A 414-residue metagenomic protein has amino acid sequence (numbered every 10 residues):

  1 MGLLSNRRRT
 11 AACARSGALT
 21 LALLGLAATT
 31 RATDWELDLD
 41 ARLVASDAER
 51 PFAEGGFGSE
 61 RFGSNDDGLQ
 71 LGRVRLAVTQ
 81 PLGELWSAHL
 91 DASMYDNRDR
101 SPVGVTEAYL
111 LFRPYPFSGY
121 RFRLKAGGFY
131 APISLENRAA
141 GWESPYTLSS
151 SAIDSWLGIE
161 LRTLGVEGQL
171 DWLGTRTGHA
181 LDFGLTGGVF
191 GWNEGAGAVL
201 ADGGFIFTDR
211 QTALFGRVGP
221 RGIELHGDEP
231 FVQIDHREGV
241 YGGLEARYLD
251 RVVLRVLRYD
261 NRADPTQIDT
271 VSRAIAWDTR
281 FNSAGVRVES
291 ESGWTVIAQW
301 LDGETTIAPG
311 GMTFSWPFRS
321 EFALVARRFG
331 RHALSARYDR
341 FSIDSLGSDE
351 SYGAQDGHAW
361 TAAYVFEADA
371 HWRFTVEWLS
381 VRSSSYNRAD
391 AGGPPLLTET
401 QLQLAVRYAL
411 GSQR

Functional and structural regions predicted by a protein language model:
M1-C13: N-terminal secretory signal peptides that target proteins for export/translocation
S16-G25: Bacterial N-terminal signal peptides
L26-A32: Sec/Tat signal peptide C-region and signal peptidase I cleavage site
T33-A48, N65-D202, E245-D250, L324-F329 (+1 more regions): Outer membrane beta-barrel
V44-G72, G227-P230, T270: Surface-exposed strand-loop-strand hairpins of Gram-negative outer-membrane beta-barrel proteins
G63, A108-F112, R251-R414: Outer-membrane beta-barrel pore domains
N65-L71, R100-G104, W156-R162, V232-H236 (+4 more regions): Short sequence motifs at beta-strands and strand-loop junctions characteristic of Gram-negative outer-membrane
G216-A263: Loop-centered beta-sheet repeat module
